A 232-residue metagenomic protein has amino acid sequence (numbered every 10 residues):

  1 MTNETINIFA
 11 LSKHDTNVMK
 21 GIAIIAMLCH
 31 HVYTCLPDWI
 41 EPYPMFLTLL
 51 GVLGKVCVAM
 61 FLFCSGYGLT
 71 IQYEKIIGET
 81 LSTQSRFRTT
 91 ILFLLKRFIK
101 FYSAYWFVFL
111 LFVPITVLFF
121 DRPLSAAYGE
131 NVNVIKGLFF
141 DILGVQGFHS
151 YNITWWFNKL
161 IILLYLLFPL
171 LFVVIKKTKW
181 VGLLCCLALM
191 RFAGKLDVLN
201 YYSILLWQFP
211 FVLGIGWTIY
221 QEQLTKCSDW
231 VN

Functional and structural regions predicted by a protein language model:
M1-A188: Membrane-cytosol interface segments of multi-pass membrane proteins, especially ER/Golgi lipid-handling enzymes
S103, F107-F112, V198-F209: Charged/polar, low-hydrophobicity segments characteristic of intrinsically disordered regions and flexible loops
G147-W155, A193-Y202: Membrane-interface helix caps and helix-loop-helix hairpins in membrane proteins
C185-A193, Y202-Q208: Hydrophobic, well-ordered secondary-structure segments that either form specific early membrane-associated helices used
D197, I204-L213, I219-N232: Alpha-helical transmembrane segments and terminal signal-anchor/GPI-anchor hydrophobic tails, characterized by long
